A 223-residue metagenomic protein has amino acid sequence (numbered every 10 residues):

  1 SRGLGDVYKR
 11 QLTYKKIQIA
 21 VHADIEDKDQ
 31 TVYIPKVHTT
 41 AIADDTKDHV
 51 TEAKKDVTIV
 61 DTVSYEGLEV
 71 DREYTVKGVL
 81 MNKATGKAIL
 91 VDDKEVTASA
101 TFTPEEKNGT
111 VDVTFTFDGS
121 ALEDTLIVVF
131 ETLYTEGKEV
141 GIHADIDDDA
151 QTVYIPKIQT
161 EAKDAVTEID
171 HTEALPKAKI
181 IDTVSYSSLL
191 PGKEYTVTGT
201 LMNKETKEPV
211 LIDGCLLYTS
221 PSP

Functional and structural regions predicted by a protein language model:
S1, E105-T116: Aromatic sugar-binding surface patches on proteins that engage polysaccharides or sugar-phosphate polymers
R2-Y8, P221-P223: Short, small-residue-biased leader/transition segments that mark boundaries at the very start of proteins
D6, S120-V129: Short glycine/proline/serine/threonine-rich loop/turn segments at secondary-structure transition edges
L12, V32, V37-A41, I59 (+9 more regions): Fold-core signature of tandem repeat domains
I19-P35, V140-P156: Short beta-strand elements
T39-H49, Q159-D170: Short, solvent-exposed loop/edge segments of extracellular or virion-exposed proteins
H49-K55, I169-P176: Short, solvent-exposed loop/linker segments at the N-terminal edge of repeated beta-sheet extracellular domains
S99-G109, S220: Short proline/glycine- and polar residue-rich coil/turn motifs
